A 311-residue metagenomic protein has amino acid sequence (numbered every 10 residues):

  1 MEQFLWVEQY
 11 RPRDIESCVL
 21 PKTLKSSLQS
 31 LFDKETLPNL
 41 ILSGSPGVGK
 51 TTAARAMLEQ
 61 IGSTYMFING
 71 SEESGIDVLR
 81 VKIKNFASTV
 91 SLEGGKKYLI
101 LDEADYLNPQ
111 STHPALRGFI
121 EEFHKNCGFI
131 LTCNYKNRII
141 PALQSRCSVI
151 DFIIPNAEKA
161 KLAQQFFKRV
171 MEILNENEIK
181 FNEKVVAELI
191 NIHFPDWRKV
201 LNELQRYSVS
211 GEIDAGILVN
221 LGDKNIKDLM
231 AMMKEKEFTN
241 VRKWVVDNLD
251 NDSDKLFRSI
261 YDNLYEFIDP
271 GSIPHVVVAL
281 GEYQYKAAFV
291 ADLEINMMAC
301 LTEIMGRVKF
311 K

Functional and structural regions predicted by a protein language model:
M1-P155, Q205, L280, Q284: P-loop/Walker A NTP-binding region and its immediately flanking N-terminal helices in P-loop NTPase folds
Q9, Q164, E183, V219-K227 (+4 more regions): Amphipathic alpha-helical repeat elements characteristic of tetratricopeptide repeat
L99, A187-S210, K243-V246, Y261: C-terminal helical "lid" of AAA+/P-loop NTPase domains
I140-E176, N182-A187, N202: Conserved AAA+ ATPase core "coupling" helix
N175, I179, K184-W197, G216-N220 (+3 more regions): A short helix-loop-helix "switch/interaction" segment in the helical subdomain of ASCE P-loop NTPases
N182-E183, I192-Q205, F238-T239, S253-K255 (+1 more regions): The conserved phosphate-sensing helix
L201-A231, H275-V278: Conserved C-terminal helix/linker of AAA+ ATPases
L229-K311: Helix-rich C-terminal "collar"/helical-bundle subdomain used as an assembly and partner-interaction module in RFC-like
